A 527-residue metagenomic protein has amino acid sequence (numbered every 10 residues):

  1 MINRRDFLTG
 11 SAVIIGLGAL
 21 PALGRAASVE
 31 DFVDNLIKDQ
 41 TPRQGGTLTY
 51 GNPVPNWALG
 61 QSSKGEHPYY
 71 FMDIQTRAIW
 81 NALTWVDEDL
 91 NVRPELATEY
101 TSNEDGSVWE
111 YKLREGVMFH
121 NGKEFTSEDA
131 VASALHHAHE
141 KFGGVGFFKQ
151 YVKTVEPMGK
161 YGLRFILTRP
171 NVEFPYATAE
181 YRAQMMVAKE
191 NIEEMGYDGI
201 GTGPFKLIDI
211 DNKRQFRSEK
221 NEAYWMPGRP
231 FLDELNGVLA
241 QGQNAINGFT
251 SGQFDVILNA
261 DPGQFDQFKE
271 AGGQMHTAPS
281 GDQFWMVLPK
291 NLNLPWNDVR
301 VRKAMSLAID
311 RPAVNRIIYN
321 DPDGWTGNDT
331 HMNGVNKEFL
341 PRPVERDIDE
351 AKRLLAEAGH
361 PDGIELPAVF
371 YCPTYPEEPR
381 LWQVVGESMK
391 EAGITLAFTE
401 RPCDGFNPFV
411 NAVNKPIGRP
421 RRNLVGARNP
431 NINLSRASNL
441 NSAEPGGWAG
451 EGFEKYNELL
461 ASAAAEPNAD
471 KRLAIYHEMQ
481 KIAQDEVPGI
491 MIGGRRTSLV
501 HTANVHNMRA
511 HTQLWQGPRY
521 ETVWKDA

Functional and structural regions predicted by a protein language model:
T41, K153, T395-F406, I432-A503 (+1 more regions): Extracytoplasmic/peripheral linker and loop segments enriched in polar/acidic and small residues with frequent Thr/Pro
T49-E104, L135, D198-T202: N-terminal lobe/hinge region of extracytoplasmic solute-binding protein
Y50, G122, D255-N259, E387-S442 (+1 more regions): Periplasmic binding protein-like
I74-R77, V86-N91, N171, A179-E234 (+3 more regions): Gly/Pro-rich hinge or "lid" segments in bacterial periplasmic/extracellular proteins
K112, G146-V187: Surface-exposed binding/hinge segments that line and control ligand-binding clefts or catalytic entry sites
A223-Q267, T395: Ligand-site clamp/hinge motif
D323-E357, T374-R380: Structural transition elements
L499-A527: Long beta-strand-rich cores associated with HINT superfamily self-processing modules
